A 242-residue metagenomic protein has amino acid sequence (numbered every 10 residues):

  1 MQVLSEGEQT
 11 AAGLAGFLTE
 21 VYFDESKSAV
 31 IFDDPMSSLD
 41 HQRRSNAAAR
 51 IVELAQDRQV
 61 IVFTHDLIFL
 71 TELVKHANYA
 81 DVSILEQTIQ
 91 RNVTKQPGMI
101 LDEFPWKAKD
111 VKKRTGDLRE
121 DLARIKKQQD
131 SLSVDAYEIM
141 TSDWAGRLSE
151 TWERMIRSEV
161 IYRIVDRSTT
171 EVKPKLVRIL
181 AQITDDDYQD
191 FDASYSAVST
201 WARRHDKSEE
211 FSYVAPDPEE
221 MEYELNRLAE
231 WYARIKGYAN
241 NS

Functional and structural regions predicted by a protein language model:
M1-G16, S37-L39: Conserved ABC ATPase signature
M1-V3, T19, F23-S26: Extended helical coiled-coil dimerization/tether regions that scaffold and oligomerize large DNA-maintenance assemblies
Y22, M36-S37: Catalytic acidic motif of RecA-like/P-loop NTPases
S26-D34: Catalytic Walker B motif of ABC-type/P-loop ATPase nucleotide-binding domains
K27, H41-A49: Conserved D-loop/post-Walker B switch-helix segment of ABC ATPase nucleotide-binding domains
N46-E159, T169-D187, F191, E222-A229 (+1 more regions): C-terminal lobe/lid and adjacent interdomain/linker elements of RecA-like ASCE P-loop ATPase modules
A181-E210: C-terminal intrinsically disordered, low-complexity extensions immediately downstream of enzyme catalytic cores
W201-S242: Charge-enriched, short contiguous segments at helix-coil
